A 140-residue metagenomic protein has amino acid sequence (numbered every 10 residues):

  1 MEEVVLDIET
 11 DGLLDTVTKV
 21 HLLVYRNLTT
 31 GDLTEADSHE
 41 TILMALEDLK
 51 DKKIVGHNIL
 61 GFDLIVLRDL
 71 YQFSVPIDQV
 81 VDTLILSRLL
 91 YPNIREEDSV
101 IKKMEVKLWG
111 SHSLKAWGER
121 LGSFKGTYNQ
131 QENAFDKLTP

Functional and structural regions predicted by a protein language model:
M1, K50-K52: A general structural motif
M1-L22: Entry/capping segment at the start of metal-dependent catalytic domains with acidic active-site entry clusters
L6-I8, H39-I42: Short alpha-helical segments and helix-capping/turn motifs at coil-helix boundaries
L14, T18, Y25, T29-D37 (+2 more regions): Active-site-proximal helix-loop-helix substrate-binding element of RNase H-like nuclease domains
I42-D48: Short amphipathic alpha-helix with an adjacent loop that forms part of the alpha/beta core around
